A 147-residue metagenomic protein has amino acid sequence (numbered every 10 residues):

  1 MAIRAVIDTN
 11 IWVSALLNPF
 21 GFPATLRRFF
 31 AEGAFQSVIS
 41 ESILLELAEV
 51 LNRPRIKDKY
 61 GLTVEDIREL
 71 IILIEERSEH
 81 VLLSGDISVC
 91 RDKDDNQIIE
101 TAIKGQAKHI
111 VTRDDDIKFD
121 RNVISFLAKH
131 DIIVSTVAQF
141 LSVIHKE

Functional and structural regions predicted by a protein language model:
M1-I39: Short, well-structured N-terminal submotif of metal-dependent ribonuclease cores
W12, L44, I56, I117-K118 (+1 more regions): A generic structural signal for short hydrophobic patches within well-formed alpha-helices
F29, T101, F126: Hydrophobic/aromatic ligand-binding patch that stacks against planar heteroaromatic rings of cofactors or nucleotides
F29-G85: PIN-domain endoribonuclease scaffold, especially VapC-family toxins
L45-E46, I87-C90, Q139-H145: A short acidic, often aromatic-flanked loop/helix-cap motif at beta-alpha or helix-coil junctions that lines enzyme
E76-R113, F119: Active-site neighborhoods of divalent-metal-dependent phosphate/nucleic-acid chemistry enzymes
G105-H109, D115-E147: Acidic, PIN/NYN-like endoribonuclease modules and their adjacent C-terminal/linker elements
